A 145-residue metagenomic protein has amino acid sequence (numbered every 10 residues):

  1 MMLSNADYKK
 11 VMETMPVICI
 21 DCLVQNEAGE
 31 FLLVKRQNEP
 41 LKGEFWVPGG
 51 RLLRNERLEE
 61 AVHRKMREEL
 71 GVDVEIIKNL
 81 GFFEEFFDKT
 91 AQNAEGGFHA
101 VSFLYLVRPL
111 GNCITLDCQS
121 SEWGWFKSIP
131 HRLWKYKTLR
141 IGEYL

Functional and structural regions predicted by a protein language model:
M1-D21, E27, E95-G96: Acidic, metal-coordinating catalytic segment for phosphate/diphosphate chemistry, firing primarily on the Nudix
P16, L52-E56, E95-H99: Short, solvent-exposed loop/helix junctions and linker helices that flank or host conserved functional motifs
I18-I20, G29, H99-F103, S121: Change "...and in nucleic-acid phosphodiester-cleaving endonucleases..." to "...and in nucleic-acid processing enzymes
E30-E69: Conserved Nudix-box catalytic region and its N-terminal flanking loop in Nudix hydrolases and closely related
L52, P109, S128: Hydrophobic pocket-lining residues within nucleotide cofactor-binding pockets
G71-C113: Active-site segment of metal-dependent pyrophosphate-handling enzymes, primarily the Nudix hydrolase catalytic core
L104-L106, I114-L145: NUDIX/MutT-family hydrolases
